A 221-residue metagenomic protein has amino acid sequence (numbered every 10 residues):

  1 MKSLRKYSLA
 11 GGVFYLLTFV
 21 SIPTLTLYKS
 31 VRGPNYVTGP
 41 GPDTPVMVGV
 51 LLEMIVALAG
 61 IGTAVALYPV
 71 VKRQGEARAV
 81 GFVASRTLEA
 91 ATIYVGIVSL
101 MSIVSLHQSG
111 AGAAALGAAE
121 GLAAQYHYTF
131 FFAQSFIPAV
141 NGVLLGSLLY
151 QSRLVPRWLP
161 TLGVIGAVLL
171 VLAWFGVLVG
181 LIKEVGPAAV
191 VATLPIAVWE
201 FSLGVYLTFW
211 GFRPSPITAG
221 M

Functional and structural regions predicted by a protein language model:
M1-M221: Hydrophobic, aromatic-enriched alpha-helical segments typical of multi-pass transmembrane helices
